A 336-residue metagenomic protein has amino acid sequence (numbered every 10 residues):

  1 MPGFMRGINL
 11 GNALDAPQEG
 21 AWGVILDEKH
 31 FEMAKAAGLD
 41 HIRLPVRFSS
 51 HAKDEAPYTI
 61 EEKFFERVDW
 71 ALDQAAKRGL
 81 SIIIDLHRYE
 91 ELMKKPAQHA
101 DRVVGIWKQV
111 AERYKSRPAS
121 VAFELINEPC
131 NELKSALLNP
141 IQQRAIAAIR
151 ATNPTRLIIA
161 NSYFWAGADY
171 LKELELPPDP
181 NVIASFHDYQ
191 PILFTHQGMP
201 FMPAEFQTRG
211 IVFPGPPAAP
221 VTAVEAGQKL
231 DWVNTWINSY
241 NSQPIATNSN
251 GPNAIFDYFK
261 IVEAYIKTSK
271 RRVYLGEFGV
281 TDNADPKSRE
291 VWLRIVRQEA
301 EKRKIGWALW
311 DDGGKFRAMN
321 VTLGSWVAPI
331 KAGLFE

Functional and structural regions predicted by a protein language model:
M1-R43, T59, G227, A264-Y265 (+1 more regions): N-terminal carbohydrate-binding accessory modules
L14-A16, G20-A21, A52-F65, E90-A100 (+3 more regions): The substrate-binding groove and active-site-proximal loops of carbohydrate-active enzymes, especially glycoside
W22-V24, H30-H41, P57-R88, M93-A122 (+2 more regions): An active-site-proximal structural segment forming one wall of the substrate-binding cleft that immediately precedes
I25-R47, Y258-S269, R297-E299, R303-A308: Catalytic domains of carbohydrate-active enzymes, especially glycoside hydrolases
P45-S49, H87-E90, S162-F164, A308-F316: Short, solvent-exposed turn/loop segments enriched in Gly/Ser/Thr/Pro and often Arg
V104-S249, F256, K260-T281, K302-I305: Active-site region of glycoside hydrolase catalytic domains
A284-E336: Aromatic-rich peripheral "rim/lid" segments of glycoside hydrolase catalytic domains that contact and position glycan
